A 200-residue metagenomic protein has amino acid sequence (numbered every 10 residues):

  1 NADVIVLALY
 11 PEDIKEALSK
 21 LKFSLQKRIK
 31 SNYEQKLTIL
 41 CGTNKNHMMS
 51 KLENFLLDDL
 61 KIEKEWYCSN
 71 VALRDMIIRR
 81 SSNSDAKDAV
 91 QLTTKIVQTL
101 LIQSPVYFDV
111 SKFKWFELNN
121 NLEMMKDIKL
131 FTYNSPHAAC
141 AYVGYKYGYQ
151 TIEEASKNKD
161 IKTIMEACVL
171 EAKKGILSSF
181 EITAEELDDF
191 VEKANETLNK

Functional and structural regions predicted by a protein language model:
N1-K200: Substrate/ligand-engaging "lid" and interaction regions
